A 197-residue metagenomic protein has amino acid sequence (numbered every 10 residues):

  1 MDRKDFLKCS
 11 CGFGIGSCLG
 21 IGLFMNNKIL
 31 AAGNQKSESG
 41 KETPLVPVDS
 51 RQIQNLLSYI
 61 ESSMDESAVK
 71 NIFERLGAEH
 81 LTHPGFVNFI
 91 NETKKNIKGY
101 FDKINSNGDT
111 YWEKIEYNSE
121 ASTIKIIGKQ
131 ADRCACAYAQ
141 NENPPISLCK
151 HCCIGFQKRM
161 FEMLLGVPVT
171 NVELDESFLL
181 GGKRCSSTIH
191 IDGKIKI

Functional and structural regions predicted by a protein language model:
D5-L30: N-terminal export signals
L7-G14, Y117, K125-I126, P168-I197: Short terminal or interdomain "cap/linker" segment that borders an active site or interface and mediates
L23-S63: C-terminal segment of N-terminal export signals and the immediately downstream linker at the start of the mature
E66-L148: Amphipathic interaction/junction segments at domain boundaries or subunit interfaces
C149, C153: Catalytic-loop motifs flanking and including active-site residues across diverse enzymes
